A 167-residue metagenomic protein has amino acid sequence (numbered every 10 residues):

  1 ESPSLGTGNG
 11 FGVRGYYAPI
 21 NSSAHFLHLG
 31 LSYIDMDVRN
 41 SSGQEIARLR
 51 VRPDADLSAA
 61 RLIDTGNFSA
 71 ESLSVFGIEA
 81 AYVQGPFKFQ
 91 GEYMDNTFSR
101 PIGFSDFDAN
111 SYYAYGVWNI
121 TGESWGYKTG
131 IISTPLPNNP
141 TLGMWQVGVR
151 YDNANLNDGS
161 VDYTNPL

Functional and structural regions predicted by a protein language model:
E1-N40: Aromatic- and glycine-enriched pocket-lining scaffold segments that form the walls of small-molecule binding clefts
Y33, G43-L167: Outer-membrane beta-barrel pore domains
